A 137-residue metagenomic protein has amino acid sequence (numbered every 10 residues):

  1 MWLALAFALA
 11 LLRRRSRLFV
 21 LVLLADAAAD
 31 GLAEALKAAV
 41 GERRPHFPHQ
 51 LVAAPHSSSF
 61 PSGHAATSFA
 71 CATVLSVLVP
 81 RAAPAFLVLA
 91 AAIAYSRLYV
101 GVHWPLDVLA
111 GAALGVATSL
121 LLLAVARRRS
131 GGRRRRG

Functional and structural regions predicted by a protein language model:
M1-S58, T67-A94: Hydrophobic alpha-helical bundle signature of multipass membrane enzymes
H49-G137: Membrane-embedded catalytic cores of phosphoryl/pyrophosphoryl-handling enzymes
